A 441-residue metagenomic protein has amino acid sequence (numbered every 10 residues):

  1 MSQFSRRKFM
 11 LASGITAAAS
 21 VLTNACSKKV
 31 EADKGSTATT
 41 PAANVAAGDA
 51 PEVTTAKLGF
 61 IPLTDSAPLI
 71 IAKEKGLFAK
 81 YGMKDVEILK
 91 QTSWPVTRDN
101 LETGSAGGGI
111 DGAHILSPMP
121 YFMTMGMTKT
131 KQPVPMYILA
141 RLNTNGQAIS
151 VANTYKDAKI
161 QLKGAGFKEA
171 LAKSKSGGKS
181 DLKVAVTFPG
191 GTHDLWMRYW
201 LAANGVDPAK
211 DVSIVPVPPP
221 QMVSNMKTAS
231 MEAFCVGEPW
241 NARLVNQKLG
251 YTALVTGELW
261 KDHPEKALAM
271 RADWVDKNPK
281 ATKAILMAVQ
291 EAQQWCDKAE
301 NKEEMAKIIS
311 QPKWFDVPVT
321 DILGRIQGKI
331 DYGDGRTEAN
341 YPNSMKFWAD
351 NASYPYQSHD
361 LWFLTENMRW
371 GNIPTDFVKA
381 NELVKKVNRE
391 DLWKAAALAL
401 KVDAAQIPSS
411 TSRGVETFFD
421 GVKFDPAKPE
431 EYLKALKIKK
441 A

Functional and structural regions predicted by a protein language model:
M1-A17: N-terminal secretory signal peptides and thylakoid transit peptides that target proteins across membranes
C26-G35: Bacterial lipoprotein signal-peptidase II cleavage site
G35-P216, T228-A242, L249-D262, D420 (+1 more regions): Short, glycine-/small- and polar/acidic-enriched structural segments that line small-molecule recognition paths
D65, E74, T97, M119 (+9 more regions): Stable alpha-helical elements in mature extracytoplasmic
A148-S150, A267-M270, W274-V275: Short glycine- and hydrophobic/aromatic-rich loop-to-beta-strand nucleating segment in the catalytic cores
K277-D391: Secondary-structure end/capping motifs
L361-A441: Conserved C-terminal helix/tail region of periplasmic/extracytoplasmic solute-binding proteins
